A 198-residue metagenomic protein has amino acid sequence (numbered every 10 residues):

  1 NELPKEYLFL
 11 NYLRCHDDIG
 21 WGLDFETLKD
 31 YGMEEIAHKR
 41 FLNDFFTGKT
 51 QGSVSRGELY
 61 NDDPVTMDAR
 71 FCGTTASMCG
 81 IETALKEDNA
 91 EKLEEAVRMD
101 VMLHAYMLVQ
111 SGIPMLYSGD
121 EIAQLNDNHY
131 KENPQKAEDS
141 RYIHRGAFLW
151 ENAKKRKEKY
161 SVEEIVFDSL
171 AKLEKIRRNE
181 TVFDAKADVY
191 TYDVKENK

Functional and structural regions predicted by a protein language model:
N1-K198: Active-site and adjacent substrate-binding regions of carbohydrate-active enzymes
